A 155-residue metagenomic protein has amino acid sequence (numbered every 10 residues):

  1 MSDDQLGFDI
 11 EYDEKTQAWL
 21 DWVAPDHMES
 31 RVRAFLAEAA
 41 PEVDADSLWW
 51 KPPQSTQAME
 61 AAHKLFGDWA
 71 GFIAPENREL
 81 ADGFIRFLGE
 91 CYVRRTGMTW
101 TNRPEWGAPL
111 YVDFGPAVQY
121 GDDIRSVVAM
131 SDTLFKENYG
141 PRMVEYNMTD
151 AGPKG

Functional and structural regions predicted by a protein language model:
M1, E42-V43, T101-R103, A108 (+2 more regions): Acidic, serine/threonine-rich, charge-biased low-complexity segments in large eukaryotic scaffold/adaptor proteins
S2-E79: N-terminal low-complexity, intrinsically disordered segments
T16, A39, L88-C91, T96 (+3 more regions): Generic alpha-helical secondary structure signal
T16, T56, T96-T101, T133 (+1 more regions): Residue-identity detector for threonine
F66-V127: Amphipathic protein-protein interaction modules
P109-G155: A recognition module on extended beta-rich or small alphabeta surfaces enriched in W/G with H and D/E
